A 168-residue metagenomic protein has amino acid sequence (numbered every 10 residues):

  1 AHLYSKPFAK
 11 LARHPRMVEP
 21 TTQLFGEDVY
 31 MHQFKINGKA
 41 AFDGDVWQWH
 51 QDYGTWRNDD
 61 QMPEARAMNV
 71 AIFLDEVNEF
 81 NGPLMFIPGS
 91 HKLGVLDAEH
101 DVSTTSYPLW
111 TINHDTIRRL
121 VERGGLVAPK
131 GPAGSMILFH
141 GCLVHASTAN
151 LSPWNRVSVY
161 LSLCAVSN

Functional and structural regions predicted by a protein language model:
A1-D60: Non-heme Fe(II)-dependent double-stranded beta-helix
H2, H50, H91, H140 (+1 more regions): Histidine-centered active-site/metal-ligand motif
S5-K10, I117-V127, A146-T148: Active-site rim elements
E19, D43-E122, L126-V127: Catalytic core of non-heme Fe(II) oxygenases with the double-stranded beta-helix
F34-I36, V70-I72, V159-L163: A structural signal for short, well-ordered beta-strand segments
G38, E76, H91-L93, V144-H145 (+1 more regions): Short, catalytically relevant binding-site loops at active-site mouths
D97-D101, A133-L138, C142-N168: Non-heme Fe(II)/2-oxoglutarate
